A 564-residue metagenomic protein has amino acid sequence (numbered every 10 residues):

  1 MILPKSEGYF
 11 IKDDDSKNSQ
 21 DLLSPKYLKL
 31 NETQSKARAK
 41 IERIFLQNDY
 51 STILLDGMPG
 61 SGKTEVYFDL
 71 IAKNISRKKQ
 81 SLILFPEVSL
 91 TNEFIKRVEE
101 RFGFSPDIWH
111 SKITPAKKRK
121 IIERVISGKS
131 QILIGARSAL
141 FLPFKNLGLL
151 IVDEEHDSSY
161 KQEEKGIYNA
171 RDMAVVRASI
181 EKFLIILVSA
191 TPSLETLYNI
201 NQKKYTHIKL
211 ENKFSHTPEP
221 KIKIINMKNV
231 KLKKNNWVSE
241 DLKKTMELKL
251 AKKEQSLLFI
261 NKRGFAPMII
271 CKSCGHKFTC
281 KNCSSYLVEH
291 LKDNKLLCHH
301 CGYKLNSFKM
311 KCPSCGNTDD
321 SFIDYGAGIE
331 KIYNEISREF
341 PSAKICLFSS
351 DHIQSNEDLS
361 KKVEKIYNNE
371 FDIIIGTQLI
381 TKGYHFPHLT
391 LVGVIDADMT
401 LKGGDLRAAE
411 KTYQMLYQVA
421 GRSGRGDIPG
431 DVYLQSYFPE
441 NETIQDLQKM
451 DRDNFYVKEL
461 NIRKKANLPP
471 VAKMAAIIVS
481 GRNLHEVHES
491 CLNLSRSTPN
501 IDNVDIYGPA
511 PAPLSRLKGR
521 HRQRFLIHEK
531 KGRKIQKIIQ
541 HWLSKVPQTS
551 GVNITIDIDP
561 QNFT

Functional and structural regions predicted by a protein language model:
M1-D21: Interdomain "pre-motor" coupling segment immediately N-terminal to P-loop NTPase/helicase cores
S6-I11, S51-D56, V552: Short coil/turn segments at secondary-structure boundaries
S19-N31, S35, A39, Q47-H488 (+5 more regions): Inter-lobe coupling/hinge segments of SF2-like helicase ATPases
E42: Short, locally clustered residues in the helix-turn-helix/winged-helix DNA-binding domain
E489, K537-I538: Short conserved micro-motifs at the rims of enzyme active sites and ligand-binding pockets
L492, I506-G508: Acidic, polar loop-rich interaction surfaces within structured domains
I506, I539-W542, S550-I556: Structured alpha/beta or helical-core interaction and ligand-binding surfaces enriched in interleaved
G508-K518, I554-T564: Short proline/glycine- and acidic-rich turn/helix-capping motifs at secondary-structure junctions
